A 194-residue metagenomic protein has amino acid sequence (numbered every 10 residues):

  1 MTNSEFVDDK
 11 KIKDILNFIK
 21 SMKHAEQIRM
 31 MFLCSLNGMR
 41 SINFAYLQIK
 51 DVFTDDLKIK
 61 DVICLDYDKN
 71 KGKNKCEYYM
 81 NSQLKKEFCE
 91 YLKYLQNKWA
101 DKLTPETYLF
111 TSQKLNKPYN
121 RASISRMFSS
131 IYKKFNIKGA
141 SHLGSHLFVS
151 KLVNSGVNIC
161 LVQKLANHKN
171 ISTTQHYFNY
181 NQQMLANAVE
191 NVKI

Functional and structural regions predicted by a protein language model:
M1-F6, K193-I194: C-terminal secondary-structure termini that scaffold catalytic or DNA-interacting sites
T2-S4, N70-E90, E106-S129: C-terminal catalytic core of Y-nucleophile DNA break-rejoin enzymes
D9-N37, S41: Basic, Lys/Arg- and aromatic-enriched nucleic-acid-binding interface segment
E26-I28, I137-S155: Short basic/aromatic active-site micro-motif
R29-F32, C89, T174: Short, well-structured alpha-helical segments
N43-A45, G139, V149, G156-H168 (+1 more regions): Active-site-proximal segment of tyrosine recombinases
L47-S82: Conserved tyrosine-mediated DNA breakage-rejoining catalytic core shared by Y-recombinases
Y67-K69, A166, I171-N191: Catalytic-site neighborhood detector that most strongly recognizes the C-terminal catalytic loop/helix of tyrosine
